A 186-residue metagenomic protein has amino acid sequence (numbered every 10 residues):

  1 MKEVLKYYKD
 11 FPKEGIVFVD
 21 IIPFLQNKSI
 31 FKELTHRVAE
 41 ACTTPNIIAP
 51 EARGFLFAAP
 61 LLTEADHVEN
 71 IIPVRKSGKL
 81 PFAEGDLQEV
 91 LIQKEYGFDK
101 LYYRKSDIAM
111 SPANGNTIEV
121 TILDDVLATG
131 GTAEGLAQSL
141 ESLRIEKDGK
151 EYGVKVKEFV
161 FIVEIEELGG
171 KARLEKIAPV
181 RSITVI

Functional and structural regions predicted by a protein language model:
M1-I186: PRPP-associated nucleotide enzymes
